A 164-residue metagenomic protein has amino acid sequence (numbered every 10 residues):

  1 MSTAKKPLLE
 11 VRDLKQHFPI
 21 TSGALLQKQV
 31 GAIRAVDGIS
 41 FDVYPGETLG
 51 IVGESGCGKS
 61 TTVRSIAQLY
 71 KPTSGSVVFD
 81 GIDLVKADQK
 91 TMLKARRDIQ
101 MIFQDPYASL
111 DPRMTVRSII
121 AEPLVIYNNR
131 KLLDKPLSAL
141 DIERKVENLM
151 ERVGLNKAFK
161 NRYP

Functional and structural regions predicted by a protein language model:
M1-A32: ABC-family P-loop ATPase nucleotide-binding domain
G46, Y70-V78: Conserved post-Walker A/P-loop segment of ABC ATPase nucleotide-binding domains
V52-G53: The feature captures the beta-strand-to-loop junction immediately N-terminal to the Walker
A67: Helix-to-loop junction immediately C-terminal to a conserved catalytic motif
G75-D83, A95: Conserved ABC transporter NBD signature motif
D83, N128, L137-F159: Conserved ABC ATPase "signature" region
Y107, R113-I126, E143, E147: Short helical segment in ABC ATPase nucleotide-binding domains corresponding to the A-loop/adjacent helical element
